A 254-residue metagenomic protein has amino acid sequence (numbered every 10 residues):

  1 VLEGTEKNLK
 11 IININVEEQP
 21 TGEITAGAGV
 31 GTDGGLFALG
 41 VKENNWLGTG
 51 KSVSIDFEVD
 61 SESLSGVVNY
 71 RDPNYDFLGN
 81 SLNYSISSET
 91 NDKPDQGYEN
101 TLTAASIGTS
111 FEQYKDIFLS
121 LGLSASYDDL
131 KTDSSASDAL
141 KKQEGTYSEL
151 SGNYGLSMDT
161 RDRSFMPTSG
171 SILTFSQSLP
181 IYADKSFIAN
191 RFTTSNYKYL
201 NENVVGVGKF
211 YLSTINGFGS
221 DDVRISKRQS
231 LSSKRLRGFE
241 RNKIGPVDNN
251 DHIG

Functional and structural regions predicted by a protein language model:
V1-T32, G40, S54-D72, I188-T193 (+2 more regions): Periplasmic polypeptide-binding modules associated with outer-membrane biogenesis and secretion
E6, G31-D33, D60-E62, E89-N91 (+6 more regions): Structural signature of outer-membrane beta-barrel domains
N8-K10, P20-I24, G35, T49-V53 (+7 more regions): Outer-envelope beta-barrel architecture signal
E18-P20, N45-L47, N74-D76, F111-K115 (+3 more regions): Outer-membrane beta-barrel strand-turn architecture
T21-G31, L39, E43-D60, L82-D92 (+3 more regions): Transmembrane beta-strand segments that form the barrel wall of outer-membrane beta-barrel proteins
E23, A136-G145, E149-G254: C-terminal outer-membrane beta-barrel translocator/porin domains of Gram-negative envelope proteins and their
F37, N100-L102, F187-R191: Amphipathic hydrophobic-ligand
G66-Y147, Y154: Transmembrane beta-barrel wall of Gram-negative outer-membrane proteins
